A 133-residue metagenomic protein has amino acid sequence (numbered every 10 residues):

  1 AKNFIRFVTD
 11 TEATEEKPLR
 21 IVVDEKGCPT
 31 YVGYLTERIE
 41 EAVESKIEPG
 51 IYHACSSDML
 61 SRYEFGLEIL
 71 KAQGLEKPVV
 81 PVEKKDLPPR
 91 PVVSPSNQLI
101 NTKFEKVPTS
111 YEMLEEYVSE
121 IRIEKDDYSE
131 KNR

Functional and structural regions predicted by a protein language model:
A1-G27, G33-Y34: NAD(P)-dependent short-chain dehydrogenase/reductase
K2-R6, Y63, L67, Q98: Short, surface-exposed alpha-helical segments at coil->helix boundaries
V8, E40-V43, A72, I100-V107: Alpha-helix C-terminal capping segments
E12-A13, V43-E44, R122: Residue-level signal for alpha-helix termini/capping positions
K17, R38, S45-R90, P95 (+2 more regions): Mid/C-terminal beta-alpha module of Rossmann-like enzyme folds, strongest in SDR-family dehydrogenases/epimerases
G27-T30, L60, P108: Residue-level signal for the nucleotide or nucleotide-sugar donor/cofactor binding architecture
L35, I39, A54, F65 (+2 more regions): Non-catalytic, hydrophobic alpha-helical segments
N101-E130: Short, basic/aromatic-enriched C-terminal tail that caps enzymatic domains
